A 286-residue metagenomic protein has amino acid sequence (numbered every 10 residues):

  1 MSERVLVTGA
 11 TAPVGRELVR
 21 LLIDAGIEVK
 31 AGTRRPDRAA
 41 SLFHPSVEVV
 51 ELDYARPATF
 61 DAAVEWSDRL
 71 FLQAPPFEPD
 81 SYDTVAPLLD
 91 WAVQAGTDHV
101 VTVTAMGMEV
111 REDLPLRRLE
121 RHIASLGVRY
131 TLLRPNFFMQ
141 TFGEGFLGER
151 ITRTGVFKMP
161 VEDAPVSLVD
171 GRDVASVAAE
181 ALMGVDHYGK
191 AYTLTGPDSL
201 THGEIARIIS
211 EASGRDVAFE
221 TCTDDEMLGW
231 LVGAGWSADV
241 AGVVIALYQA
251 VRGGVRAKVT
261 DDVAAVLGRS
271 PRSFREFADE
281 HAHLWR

Functional and structural regions predicted by a protein language model:
E3-I27: N-terminal Rossmann NAD(P)H-binding glycine-rich loop of SDR-like oxidoreductase domains
G9, G32-A40, D53-Y54: N-terminal Rossmann-fold cofactor-binding loop
P45-D68: Conserved Rossmann-fold cofactor-binding substructure of NAD(P)-dependent oxidoreductases
A74-V156, V166: Glycine-/Pro-rich loop/turn segments that contact NAD(P) or position catalytic residues in Rossmann-like domains
T141-E149, A181-A191, A257, R286: Glycine/proline-rich active-site loop of Rossmann-fold NAD(P)-dependent oxidoreductases
P160-E180, K190, T201-E204: Substrate-positioning beta->alpha
I208-G253: Terminal hydrophobic/aromatic helix or amphipathic segment near a protein terminus
D262, L267-R286: Amphipathic terminal alpha-helices
